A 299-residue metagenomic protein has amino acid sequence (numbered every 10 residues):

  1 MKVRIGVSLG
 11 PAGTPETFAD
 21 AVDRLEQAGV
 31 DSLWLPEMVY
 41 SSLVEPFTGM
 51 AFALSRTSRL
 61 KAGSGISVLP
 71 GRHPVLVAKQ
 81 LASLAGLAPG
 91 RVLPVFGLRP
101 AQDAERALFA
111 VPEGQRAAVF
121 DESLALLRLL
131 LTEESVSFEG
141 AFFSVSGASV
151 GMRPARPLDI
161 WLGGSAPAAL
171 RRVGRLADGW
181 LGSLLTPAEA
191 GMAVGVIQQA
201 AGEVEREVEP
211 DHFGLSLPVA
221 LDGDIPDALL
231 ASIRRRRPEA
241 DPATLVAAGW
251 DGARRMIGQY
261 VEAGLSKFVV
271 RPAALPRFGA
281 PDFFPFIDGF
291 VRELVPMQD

Functional and structural regions predicted by a protein language model:
M1-D299: Active-site-adjacent structural elements that line small-molecule/cofactor binding pockets in enzymes
